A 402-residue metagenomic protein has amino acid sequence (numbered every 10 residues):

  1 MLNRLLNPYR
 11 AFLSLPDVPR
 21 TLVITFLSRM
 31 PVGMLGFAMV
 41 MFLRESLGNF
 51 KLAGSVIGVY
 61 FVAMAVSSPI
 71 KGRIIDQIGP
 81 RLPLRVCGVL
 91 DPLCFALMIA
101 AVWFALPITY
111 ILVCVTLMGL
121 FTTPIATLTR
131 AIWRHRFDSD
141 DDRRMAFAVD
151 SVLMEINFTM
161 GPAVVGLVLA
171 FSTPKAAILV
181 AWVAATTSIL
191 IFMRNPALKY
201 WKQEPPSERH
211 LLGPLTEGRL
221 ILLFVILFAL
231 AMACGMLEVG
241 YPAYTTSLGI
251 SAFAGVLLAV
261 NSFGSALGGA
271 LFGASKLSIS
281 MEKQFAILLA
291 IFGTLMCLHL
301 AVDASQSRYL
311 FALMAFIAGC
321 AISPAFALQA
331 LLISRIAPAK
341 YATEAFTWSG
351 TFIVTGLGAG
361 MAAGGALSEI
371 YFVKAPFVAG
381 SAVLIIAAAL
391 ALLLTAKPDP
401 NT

Functional and structural regions predicted by a protein language model:
L2-A65, P214-A259: Helix-loop boundary and gating motifs at the non-cytosolic
S67-P80, L169, L267-E282, S368: Helix-to-loop junctions at the C-terminal end of transmembrane segments in multipass secondary transporters
V89-A105, I291-A304: C-terminal ends and interior cores of transmembrane alpha-helices in multi-pass membrane transporters/permeases
P107, A170-V183, A366-L384: A membrane-interface helix-boundary motif in multi-pass transporters
T116-I156: Cytoplasmic helix-loop-helix junction between adjacent transmembrane helices in 12-TM secondary transporters
T123-F137, Y241, P324-A337: Intracellular juxtamembrane helix-capping segments at the cytosolic ends of symmetry-related transmembrane helices
K283-F326: C-terminal transmembrane helical hairpin of 12-TM major facilitator-type secondary transporters
K340-Y371: A late C-terminal transmembrane helix in Major Facilitator Superfamily
